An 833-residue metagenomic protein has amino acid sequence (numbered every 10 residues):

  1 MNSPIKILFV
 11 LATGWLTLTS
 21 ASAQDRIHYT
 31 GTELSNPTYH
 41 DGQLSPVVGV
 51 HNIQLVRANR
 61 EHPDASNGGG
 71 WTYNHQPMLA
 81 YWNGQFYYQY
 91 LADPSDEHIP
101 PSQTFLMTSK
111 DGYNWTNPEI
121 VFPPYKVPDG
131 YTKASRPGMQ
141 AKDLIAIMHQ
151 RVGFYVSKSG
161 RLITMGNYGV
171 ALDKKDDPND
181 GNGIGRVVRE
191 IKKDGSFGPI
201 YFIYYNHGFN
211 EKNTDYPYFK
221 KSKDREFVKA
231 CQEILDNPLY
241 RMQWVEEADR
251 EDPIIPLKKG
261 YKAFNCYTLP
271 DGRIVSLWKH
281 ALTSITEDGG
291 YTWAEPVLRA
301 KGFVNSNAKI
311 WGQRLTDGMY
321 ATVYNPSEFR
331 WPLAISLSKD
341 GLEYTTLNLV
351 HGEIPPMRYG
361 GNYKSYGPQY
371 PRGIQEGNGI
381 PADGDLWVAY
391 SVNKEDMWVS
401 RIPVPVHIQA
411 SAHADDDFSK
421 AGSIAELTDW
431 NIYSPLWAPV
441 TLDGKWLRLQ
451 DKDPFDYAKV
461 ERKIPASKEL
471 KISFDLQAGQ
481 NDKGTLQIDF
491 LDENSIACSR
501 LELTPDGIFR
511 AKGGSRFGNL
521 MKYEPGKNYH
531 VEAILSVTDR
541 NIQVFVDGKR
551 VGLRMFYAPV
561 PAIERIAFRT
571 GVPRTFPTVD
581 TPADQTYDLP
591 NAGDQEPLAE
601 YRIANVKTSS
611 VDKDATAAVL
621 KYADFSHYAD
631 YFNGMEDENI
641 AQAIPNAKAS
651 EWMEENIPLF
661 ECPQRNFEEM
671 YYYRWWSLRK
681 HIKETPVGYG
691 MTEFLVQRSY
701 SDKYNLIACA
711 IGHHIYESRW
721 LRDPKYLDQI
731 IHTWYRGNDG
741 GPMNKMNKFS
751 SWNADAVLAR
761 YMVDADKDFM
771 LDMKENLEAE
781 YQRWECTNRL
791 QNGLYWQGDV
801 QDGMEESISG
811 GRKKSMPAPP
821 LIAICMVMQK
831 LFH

Functional and structural regions predicted by a protein language model:
Q24-T72, Y81-I147, V156-A308, R314-Y366 (+3 more regions): Beta-rich carbohydrate-recognition and catalytic domains
W71, H75, Q89, K258-K262 (+2 more regions): Substrate-binding groove/exosite segments of carbohydrate-active enzymes
G422-W446: Extracellular glycan-recognition surfaces and repeat-rich motifs
R448-I508: Secretory/extracellular carbohydrate-interaction modules and structurally similar beta-sandwich "look-alikes"
I472-F474, K527-V537, I542-V544: Short tryptophan-centered beta-strand motifs in secreted/extracellular beta-sheet-rich domains of glycan-recognition
R510-E532: Short, aromatic/His-centered strand-loop micro-motif at the edge of beta-sheets
R554-Y601: Flexible glycan-contacting loops in extracellular carbohydrate-active proteins
T616-Y622, S626-A641, H732, N738-S751 (+2 more regions): The feature captures the catalytic groove of carbohydrate-active enzymes
